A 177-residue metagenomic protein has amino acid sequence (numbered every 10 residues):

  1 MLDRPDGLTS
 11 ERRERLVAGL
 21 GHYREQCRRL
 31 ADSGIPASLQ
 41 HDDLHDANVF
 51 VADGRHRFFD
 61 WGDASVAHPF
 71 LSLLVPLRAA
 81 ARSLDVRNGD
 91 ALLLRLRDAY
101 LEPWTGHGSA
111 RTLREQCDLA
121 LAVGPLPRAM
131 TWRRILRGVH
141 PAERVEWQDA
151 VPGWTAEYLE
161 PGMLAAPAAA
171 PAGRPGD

Functional and structural regions predicted by a protein language model:
M1-H41, G108-S109, P167-G173: An alpha-helical support segment within catalytic cores of ATP-dependent transferases
L2, R24-C27, L77, A81 (+2 more regions): A structural signal for well-ordered alpha-helices, especially hydrophobic packing surfaces of coiled-coils
R13, A37, D63-F70, D90 (+1 more regions): Amphipathic, non-membrane alpha-helical segments in soluble helical-bundle scaffolds
V17, R24, L94-L101, Q148-L159: Hydrophobic core segments within long, regular secondary-structure runs in both alpha- and beta-rich folds
R24-L74, R174-D177: Active-site acidic catalytic loop and adjacent metal/ATP-binding pocket of ATP-dependent phosphoryl transfer enzymes
P69-G108, A122-P141: Active-site activation/catalytic loop segments of kinase-like enzymes and analogous catalytic loops in related
G106-C117: Short, surface-exposed acidic
R111, L126, W132-D177: Regulatory N- and C-terminal appendages and interdomain linkers associated with kinase/kinase-like NTP transferase
